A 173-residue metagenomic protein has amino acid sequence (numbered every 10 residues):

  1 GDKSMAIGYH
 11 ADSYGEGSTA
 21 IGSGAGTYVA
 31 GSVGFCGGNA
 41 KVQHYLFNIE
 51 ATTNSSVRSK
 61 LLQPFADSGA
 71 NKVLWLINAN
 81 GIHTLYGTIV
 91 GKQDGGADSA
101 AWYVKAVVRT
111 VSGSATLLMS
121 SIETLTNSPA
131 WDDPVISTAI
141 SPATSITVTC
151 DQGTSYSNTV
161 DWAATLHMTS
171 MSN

Functional and structural regions predicted by a protein language model:
G1-V73, A164-T169: Periodic small-residue-enriched repeat registers in elongated scaffold domains
K3, H10, G17, G87-I89 (+2 more regions): Parallel beta-helix/beta-solenoid repeats that form elongated, surface-exposed shafts/blades used for receptor binding
K41, F47-H83, V90-A101, S112-T159 (+1 more regions): Surface-exposed ligand/attachment interfaces on beta-rich extracellular proteins
